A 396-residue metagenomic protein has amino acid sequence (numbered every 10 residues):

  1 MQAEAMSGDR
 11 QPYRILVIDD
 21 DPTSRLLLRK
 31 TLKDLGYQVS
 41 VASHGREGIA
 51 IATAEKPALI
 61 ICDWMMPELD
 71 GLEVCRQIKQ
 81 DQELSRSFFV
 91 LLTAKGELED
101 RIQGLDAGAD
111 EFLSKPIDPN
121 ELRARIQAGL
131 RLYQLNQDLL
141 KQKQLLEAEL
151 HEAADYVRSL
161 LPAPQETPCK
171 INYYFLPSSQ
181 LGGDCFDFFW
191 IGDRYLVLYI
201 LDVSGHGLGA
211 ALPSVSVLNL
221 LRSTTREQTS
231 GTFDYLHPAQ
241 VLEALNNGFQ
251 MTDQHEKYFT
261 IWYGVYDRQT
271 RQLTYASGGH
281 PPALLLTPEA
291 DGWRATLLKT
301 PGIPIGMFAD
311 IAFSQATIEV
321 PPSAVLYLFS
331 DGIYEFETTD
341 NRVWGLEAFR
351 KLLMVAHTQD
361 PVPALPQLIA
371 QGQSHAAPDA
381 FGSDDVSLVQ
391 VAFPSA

Functional and structural regions predicted by a protein language model:
D19, D63, T93: Active-site residues of response regulator receiver
L26-D34: Charged docking surfaces used in two-component/phosphorelay signaling
V41-A50, G71: Helix N-cap/capping motif at the beta->alpha junctions
E55-I61: Active-site beta3 strand of CheY-like receiver
M66, I78: Receiver (REC) domain active-site loop signature in two-component systems and cognate sites in sensor histidine kinases
D138-V325, P378-A396: … and, occasionally, acidic/histidine-rich disordered N-termini of signaling adaptors
G209-T232, V320, A324-D379: Active-site-proximal, acidic helix/loop segment immediately C-terminal to a metal-coordinating Asp/Glu
